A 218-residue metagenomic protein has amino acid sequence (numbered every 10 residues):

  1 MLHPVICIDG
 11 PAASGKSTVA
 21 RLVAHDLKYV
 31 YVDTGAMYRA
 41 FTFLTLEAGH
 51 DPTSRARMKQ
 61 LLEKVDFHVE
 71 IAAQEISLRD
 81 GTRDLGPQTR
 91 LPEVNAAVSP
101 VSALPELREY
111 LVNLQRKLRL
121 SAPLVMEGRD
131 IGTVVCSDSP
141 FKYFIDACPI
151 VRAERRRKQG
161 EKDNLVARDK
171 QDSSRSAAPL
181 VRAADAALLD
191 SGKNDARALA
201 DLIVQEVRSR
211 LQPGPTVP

Functional and structural regions predicted by a protein language model:
I8: Hydrophobic anchor at the beta1->P-loop junction of P-loop NTPases
A13: Walker A (P-loop) phosphate-binding loop of P-loop NTPases
K16: Conserved lysine of the Walker
V19: Hydrophobic positions on the alpha1 helix immediately C-terminal to the Walker A/P-loop
A24-T34, E47-D51: Post-Walker A helix-loop "phosphate-sensing" segment adjacent to the P-loop in P-loop NTPases
M37-P123, I150, D163-Q171, A196-A200: ATP-dependent small-molecule kinase phosphotransfer cores that center on conserved nucleotide phosphate-binding segments
E70, L118-A122, R129-D138, K158-Q205: Small-molecule kinase domains that catalyze NTP-dependent phosphoryl transfer to phosphate-bearing small molecules
